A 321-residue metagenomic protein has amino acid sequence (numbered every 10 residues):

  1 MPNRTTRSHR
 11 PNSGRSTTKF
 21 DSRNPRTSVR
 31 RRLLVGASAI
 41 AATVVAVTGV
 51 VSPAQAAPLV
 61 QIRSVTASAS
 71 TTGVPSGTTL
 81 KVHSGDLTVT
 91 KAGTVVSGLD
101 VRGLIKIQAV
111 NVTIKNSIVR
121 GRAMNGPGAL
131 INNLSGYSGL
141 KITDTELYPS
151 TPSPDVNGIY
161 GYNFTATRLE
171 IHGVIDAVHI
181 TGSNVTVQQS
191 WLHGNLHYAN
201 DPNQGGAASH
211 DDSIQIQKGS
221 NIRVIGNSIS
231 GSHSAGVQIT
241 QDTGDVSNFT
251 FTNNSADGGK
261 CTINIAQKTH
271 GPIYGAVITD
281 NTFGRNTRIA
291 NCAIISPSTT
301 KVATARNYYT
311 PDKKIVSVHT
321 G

Functional and structural regions predicted by a protein language model:
P2-I40: N-terminal export and membrane-targeting signals
T6-R7, T18-K19, S28, V44 (+3 more regions): N-terminal compositionally biased, intrinsically disordered segments and leader/signal-like regions
R32, I40, A57-A67, R122 (+3 more regions): N-terminal non-globular leader segments, chiefly Sec-dependent signal peptides
V45-V60: C-terminal region of N-terminal signal peptides and the immediate post-cleavage residues of exported proteins
A57-V82, G271, G275, T279 (+1 more regions): Acidic, glycine- and Ser/Thr-rich low-complexity intrinsically disordered tracts in extracellular/secreted proteins
S68-T145, R288: N-terminal carbohydrate-binding/catalytic regions of secreted carbohydrate-active enzymes
V82-S84, V101-G103, A123-L134, P149-G158 (+5 more regions): Extracellular beta-strand/beta-solenoid scaffold signature
G93-D100, N111-G121, Y137-P149, G161-D176 (+6 more regions): Right-handed parallel beta-helix
